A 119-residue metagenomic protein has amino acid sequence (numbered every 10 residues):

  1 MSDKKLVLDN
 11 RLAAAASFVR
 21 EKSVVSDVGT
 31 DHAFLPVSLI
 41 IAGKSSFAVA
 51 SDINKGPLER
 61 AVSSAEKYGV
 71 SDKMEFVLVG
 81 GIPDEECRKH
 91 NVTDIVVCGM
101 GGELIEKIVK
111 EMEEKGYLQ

Functional and structural regions predicted by a protein language model:
M1-S23, V37-S38: S-adenosyl-L-methionine
K22-D31: Conserved class I S-adenosyl-L-methionine
H32-S45: Conserved SAM-binding loop of SAM-dependent methyltransferases across substrates and taxa, primarily the Class I
S46-S51: Short beta-strand element of Class I
I53-G56: Conserved SAM/SAH-binding beta-strand->alpha-helix loop
E59-H90: S-adenosyl-L-methionine
N91-C98: Short SAM/SAH-binding signature in class I
E103-M112: A short, conserved alpha-helix within the catalytic core of class I
